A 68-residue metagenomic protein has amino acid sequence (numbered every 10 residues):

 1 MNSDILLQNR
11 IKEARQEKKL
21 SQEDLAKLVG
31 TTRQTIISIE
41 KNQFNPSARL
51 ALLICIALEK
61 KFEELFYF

Functional and structural regions predicted by a protein language model:
M1-E17: A short, Lys/Arg-rich alpha-helix, primarily the initiator
N9, K19-L20, P46-R49: Residue-level signal for the short linker/turn that defines the boundary of a DNA-recognition helix
Q16, K27, I56: Alpha-helical residues within the helix-turn-helix
L20-T35: Short alpha-helical DNA-recognition segment
R49-E64: DNA major-groove recognition helix of helix-turn-helix/homeodomain DNA-binding modules
